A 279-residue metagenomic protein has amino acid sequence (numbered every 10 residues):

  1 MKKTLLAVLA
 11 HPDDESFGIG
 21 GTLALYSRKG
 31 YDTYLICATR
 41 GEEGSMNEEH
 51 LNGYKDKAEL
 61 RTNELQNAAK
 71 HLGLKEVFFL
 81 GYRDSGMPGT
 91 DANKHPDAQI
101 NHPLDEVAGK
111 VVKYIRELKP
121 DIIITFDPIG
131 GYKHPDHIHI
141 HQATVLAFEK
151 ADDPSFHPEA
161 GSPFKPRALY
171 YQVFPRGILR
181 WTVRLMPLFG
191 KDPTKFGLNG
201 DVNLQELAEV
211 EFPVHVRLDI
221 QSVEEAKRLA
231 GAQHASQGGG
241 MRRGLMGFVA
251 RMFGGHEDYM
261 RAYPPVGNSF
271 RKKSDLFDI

Functional and structural regions predicted by a protein language model:
M1-L118, K150, G247-A250, M260-L276: Active-site rim/loop-helix segments in enzyme catalytic domains that contact anionic ligands
K2-L6, N93, D97, H102-I279: Metal-dependent de-N-acetylase/amidase catalytic core
